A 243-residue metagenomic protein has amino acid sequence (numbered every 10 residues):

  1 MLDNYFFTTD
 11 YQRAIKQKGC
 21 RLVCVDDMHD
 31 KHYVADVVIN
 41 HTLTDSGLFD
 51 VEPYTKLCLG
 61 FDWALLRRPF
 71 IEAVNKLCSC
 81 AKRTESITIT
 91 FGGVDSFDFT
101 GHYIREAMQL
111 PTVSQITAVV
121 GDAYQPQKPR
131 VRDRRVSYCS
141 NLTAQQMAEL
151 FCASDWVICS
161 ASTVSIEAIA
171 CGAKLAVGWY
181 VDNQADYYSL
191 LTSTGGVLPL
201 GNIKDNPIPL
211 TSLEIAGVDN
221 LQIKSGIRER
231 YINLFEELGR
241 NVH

Functional and structural regions predicted by a protein language model:
M1-P53, L57: Active-site and donor-binding regions of nucleotide-sugar-utilizing enzymes
V25-D26, H41, G60-F61, V119 (+3 more regions): Generic beta-sheet signal
K31, D45-G47, S96-D98, A123-P129 (+2 more regions): Short, charged/polar "capping" segments at the starts of alpha-helices and the immediately preceding loops
A35-S96: A nucleotide-sugar donor-handling region in carbohydrate enzymes
N75, A81-A153: Donor-nucleotide binding loops and adjacent catalytic segments primarily of GT-B fold Leloir glycosyltransferases
Q146-Y187: A donor-sugar binding/catalytic signature common to diverse glycosyltransferases and related nucleotide-sugar
N183-S212: Change "using UDP/GDP/dTDP sugars" to "using nucleotide sugars
P209, K224-H243: C-terminal alpha-helical cap of glycosyltransferases
